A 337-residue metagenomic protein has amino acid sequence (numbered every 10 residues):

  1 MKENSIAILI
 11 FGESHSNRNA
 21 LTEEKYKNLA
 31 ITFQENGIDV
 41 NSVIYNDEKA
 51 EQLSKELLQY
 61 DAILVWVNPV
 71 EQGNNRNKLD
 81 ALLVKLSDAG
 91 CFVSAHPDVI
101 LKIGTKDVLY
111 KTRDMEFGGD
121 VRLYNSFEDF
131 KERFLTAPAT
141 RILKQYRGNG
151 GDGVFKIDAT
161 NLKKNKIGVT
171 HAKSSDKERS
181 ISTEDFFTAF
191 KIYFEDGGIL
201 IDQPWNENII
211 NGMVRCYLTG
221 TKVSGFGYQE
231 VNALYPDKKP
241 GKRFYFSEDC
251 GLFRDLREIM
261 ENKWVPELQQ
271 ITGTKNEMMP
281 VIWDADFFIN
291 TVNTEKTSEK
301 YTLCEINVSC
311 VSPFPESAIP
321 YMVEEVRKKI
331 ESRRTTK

Functional and structural regions predicted by a protein language model:
M1-E3, F33-Q34: N-terminal subdomain of nucleotide-sugar transferases
K2-F11, L83-G90, H96-I201, I210-N211: Active-site nucleotide/adenylate-binding loops and adjacent lid/helix of ATP-dependent enzymes
E13-E132: Conserved N-proximal alpha/beta basic substrate-recognition cap immediately N-terminal to, or forming the N-lobe
E13-S14, P69-V70, I100, R147-N149 (+4 more regions): Short, solvent-exposed loop/turn segments at secondary-structure junctions
P138, D152, D158-K275, F288-K296 (+1 more regions): Phosphate-binding site of ATP-dependent enzymes
G251, E258, G273-D284, F288-K337: C-terminal active-site "lid" helix and adjoining low-complexity regulatory extension at the edge of ATP-using catalytic
